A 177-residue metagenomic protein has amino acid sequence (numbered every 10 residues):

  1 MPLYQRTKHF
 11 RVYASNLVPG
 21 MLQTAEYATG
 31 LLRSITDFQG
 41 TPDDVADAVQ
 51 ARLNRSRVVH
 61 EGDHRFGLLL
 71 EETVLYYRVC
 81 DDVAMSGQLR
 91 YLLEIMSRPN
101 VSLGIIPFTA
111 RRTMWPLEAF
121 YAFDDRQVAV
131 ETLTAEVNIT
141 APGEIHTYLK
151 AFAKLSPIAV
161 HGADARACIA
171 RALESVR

Functional and structural regions predicted by a protein language model:
M1-Y76, T140, H146, K150 (+1 more regions): Interdomain hinge/linker segments and adjacent boundary elements that couple functional modules
D81-R177: C-terminal regulatory/effector modules of DNA-binding transcriptional regulators
